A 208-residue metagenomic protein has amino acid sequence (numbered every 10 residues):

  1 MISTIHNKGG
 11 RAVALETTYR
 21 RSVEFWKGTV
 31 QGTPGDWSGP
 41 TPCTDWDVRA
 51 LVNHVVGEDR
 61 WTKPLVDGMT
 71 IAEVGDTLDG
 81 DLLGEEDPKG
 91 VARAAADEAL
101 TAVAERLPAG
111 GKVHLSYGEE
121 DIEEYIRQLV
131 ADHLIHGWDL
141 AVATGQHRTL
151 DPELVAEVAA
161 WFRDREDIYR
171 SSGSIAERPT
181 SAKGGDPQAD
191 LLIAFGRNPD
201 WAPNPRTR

Functional and structural regions predicted by a protein language model:
I2-G28, G32-T44, R60, P64-A94 (+2 more regions): Structured surface interface patches that mediate subunit assembly and partner/cofactor docking
L51: Extended, alpha-helix-rich binding/interface surfaces that flank or overlap catalytic cores and mediate recognition
H54-V55: Glycine-rich loop at the start of a catalytic domain that most often binds anionic cofactors/ligands
